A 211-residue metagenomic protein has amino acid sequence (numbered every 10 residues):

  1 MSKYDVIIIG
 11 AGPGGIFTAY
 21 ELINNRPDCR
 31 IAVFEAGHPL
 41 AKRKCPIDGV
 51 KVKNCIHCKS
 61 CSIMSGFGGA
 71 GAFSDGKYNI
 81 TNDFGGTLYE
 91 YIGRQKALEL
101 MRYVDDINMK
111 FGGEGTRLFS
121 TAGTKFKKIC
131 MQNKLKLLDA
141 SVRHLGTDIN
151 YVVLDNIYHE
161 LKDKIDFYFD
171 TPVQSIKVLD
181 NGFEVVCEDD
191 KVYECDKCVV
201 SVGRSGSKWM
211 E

Functional and structural regions predicted by a protein language model:
S2-K77, T81-G85, A122-T124, K128-E211: Residues forming the flavin
C58, G66-T116: Dinucleotide-binding Rossmann-like beta1-alpha1 core, especially the glycine-rich loop that anchors the ADP
M101-D105, R117, K127-L135: Extended, charge- and Ser/Thr-rich helical segments
